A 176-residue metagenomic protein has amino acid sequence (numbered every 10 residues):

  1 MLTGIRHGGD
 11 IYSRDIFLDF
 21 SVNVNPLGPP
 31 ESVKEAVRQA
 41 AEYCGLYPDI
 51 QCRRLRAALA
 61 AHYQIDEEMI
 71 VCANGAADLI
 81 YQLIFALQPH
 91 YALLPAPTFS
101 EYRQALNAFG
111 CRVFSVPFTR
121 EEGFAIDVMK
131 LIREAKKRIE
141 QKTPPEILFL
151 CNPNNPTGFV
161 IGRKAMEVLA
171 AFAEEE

Functional and structural regions predicted by a protein language model:
M1-L46, T143-P144: N-terminal "arm"/small-domain region of PLP-dependent enzymes with the aminotransferase-like
L18, V71, Y91-L93: Conserved beta-strand elements of the Class I
N23-P26, A76-A77, F99, N152-T157: Short glycine-rich anion-binding loops that position phosphate/pyrophosphate groups of nucleotides and phosphorylated
P48, A60-Q82: Short loop-beta-helix segment that forms the pyridoxal 5′-phosphate
D66, F109-G110: Short, structured coil segments at secondary-structure junctions
A86-N107: Conserved PLP-anchoring active-site segment centered on the Schiff-base-forming lysine
F114, R120-E176: Active-site phosphate-binding strand-loop segment of PLP-dependent enzymes
